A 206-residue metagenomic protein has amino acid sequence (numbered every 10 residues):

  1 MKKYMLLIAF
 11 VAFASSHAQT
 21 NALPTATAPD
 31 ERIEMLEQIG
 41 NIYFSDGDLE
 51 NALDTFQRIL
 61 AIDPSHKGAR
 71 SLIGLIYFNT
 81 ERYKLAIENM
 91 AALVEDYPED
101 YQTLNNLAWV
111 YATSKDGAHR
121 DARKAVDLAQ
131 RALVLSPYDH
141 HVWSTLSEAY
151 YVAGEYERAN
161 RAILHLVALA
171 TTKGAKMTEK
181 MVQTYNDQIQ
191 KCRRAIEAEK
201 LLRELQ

Functional and structural regions predicted by a protein language model:
N21-L23, D30, R120, Y151-V152 (+1 more regions): Terminal, low-structured helical/coil segments at or just beyond the last alpha-helical repeat
A28-R58, I62: Alpha-helical segment of the N-proximal tetratricopeptide repeat
N41, L75-N79, L85-S136: Alpha-helical adaptor scaffolds
S45-D46, N79-T80, T113-S114, V152 (+2 more regions): Register position in tetratricopeptide repeats
